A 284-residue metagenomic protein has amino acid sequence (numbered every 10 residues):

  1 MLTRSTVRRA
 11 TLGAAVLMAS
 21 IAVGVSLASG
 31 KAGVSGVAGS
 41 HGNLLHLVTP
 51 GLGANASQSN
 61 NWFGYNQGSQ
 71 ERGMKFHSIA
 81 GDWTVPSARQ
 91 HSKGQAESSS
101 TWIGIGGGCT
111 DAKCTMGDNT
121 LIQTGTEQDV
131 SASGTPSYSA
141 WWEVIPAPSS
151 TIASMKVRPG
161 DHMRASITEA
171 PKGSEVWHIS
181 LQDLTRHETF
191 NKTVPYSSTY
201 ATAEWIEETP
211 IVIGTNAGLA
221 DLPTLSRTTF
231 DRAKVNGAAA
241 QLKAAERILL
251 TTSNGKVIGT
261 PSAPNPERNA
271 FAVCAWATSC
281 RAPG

Functional and structural regions predicted by a protein language model:
L2-G30: Secretory targeting and sorting signals
R9, G24-G284: Exposed, interaction-prone regions of secreted/extracellular proteins
